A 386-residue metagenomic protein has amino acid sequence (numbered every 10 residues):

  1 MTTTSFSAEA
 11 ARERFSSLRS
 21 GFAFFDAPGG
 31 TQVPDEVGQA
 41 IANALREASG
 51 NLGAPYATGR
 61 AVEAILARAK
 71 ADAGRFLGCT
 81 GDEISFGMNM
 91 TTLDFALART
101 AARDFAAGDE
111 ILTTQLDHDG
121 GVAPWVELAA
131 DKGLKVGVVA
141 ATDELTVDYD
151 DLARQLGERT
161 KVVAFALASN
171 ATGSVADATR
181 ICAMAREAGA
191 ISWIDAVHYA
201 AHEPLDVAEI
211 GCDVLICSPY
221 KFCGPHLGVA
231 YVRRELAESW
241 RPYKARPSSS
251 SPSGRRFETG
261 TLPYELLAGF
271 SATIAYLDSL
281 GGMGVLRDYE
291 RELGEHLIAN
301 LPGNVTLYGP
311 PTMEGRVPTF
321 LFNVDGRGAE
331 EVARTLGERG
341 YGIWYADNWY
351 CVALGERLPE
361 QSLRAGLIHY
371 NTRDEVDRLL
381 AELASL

Functional and structural regions predicted by a protein language model:
M1-L386: Pyridoxal 5′-phosphate
